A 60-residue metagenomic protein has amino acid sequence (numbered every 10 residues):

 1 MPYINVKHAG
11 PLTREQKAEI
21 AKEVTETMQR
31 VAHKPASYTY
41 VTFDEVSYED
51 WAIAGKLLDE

Functional and structural regions predicted by a protein language model:
P2-E60: A domain-level signal for the structural core that forms small-molecule/cofactor-binding pockets and catalytic centers
